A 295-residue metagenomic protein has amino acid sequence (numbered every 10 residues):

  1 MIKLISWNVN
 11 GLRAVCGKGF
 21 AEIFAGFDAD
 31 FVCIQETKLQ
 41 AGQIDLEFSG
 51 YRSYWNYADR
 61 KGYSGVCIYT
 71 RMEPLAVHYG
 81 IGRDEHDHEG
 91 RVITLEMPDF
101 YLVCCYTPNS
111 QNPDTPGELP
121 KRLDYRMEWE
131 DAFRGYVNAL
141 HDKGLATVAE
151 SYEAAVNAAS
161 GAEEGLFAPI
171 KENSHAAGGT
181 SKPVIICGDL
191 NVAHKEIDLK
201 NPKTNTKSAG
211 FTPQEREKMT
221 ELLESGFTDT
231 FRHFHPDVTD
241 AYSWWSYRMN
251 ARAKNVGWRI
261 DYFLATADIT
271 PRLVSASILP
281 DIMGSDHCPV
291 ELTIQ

Functional and structural regions predicted by a protein language model:
M1-F48, A58, Y63, Y79 (+3 more regions): N-terminal, active-site-proximal structural segment of metallo-dependent hydrolase catalytic domains
I2-N10, D99-D114, L119, C187: Active-site-proximal beta-strand elements of phosphoester/diester hydrolases
W7-N8, F20, F24-G42, L102 (+8 more regions): Active-site beta-strand/loop signature of hydrolases that rely on acidic residues for catalysis
F31, R52, A132-K254, I260: Metal-dependent phosphoesterases centered on the DNase I-like endonuclease/exonuclease/phosphatase
K38, I44-D114: Structured beta-strand-rich core segments of catalytic domains in phosphoester-bond hydrolases
K61-A76, M249-P271: Conserved beta strand-loop-helix elements of the APE1-like EEP
G82-R83, N109-D131, K203-K207: Surface-exposed cleft-lining segments at the edges of enzyme active sites
S277-Q295: Surface polyanion/phosphate-binding segment centered on an Asp-His-Pro turn
